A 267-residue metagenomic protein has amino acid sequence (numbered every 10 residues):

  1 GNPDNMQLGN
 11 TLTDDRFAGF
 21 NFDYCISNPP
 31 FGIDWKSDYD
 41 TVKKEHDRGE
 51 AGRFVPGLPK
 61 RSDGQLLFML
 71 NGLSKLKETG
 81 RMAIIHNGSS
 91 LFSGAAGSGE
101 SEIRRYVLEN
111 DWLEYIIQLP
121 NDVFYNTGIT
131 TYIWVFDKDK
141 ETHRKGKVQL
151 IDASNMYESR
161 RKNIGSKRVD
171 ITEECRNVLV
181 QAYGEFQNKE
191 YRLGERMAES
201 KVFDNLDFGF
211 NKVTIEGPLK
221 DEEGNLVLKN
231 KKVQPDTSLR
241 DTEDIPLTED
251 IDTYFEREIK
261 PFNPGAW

Functional and structural regions predicted by a protein language model:
G1-P3: Short, conserved SAM-binding/catalytic segment of Class I S-adenosyl-L-methionine-dependent methyltransferases
L8, T13-W267: A conserved structural/catalytic subdomain of Rossmann-like adenosyl-cofactor enzymes
